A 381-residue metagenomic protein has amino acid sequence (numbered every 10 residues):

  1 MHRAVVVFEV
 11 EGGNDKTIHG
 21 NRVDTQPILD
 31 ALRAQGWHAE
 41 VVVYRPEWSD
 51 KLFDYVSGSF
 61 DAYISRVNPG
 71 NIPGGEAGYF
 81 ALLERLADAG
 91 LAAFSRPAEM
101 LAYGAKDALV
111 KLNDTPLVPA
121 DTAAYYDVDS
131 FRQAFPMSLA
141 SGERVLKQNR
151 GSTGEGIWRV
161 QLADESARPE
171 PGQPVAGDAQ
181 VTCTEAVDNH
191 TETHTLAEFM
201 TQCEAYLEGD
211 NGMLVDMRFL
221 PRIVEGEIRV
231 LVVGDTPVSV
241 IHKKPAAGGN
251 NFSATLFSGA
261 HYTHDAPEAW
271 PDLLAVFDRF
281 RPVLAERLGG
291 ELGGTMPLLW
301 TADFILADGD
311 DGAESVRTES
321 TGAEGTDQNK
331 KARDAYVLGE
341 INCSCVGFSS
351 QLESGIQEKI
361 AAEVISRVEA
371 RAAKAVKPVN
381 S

Functional and structural regions predicted by a protein language model:
M1-V5: Extreme N-terminal starter segment of soluble prokaryotic enzymes
V6-E9, V233: Short hydrophobic segments within beta-strands
G12-G13, T17-Q133: Conserved N-proximal alpha/beta basic substrate-recognition cap immediately N-terminal to, or forming the N-lobe
I64-R66, V145, V215: Structural motif
K111-E170: Hydrophobic alpha-helical segments and helix pairs
R144, P237-S239, V337-G339: Protein kinase-like catalytic core scaffold
E155, Q161-G290, D303-D308, T318 (+2 more regions): Phosphate-binding site of ATP-dependent enzymes
E268-P271, A275, G290-L298, L306-R317 (+1 more regions): C-terminal active-site "lid" helix and adjoining low-complexity regulatory extension at the edge of ATP-using catalytic
